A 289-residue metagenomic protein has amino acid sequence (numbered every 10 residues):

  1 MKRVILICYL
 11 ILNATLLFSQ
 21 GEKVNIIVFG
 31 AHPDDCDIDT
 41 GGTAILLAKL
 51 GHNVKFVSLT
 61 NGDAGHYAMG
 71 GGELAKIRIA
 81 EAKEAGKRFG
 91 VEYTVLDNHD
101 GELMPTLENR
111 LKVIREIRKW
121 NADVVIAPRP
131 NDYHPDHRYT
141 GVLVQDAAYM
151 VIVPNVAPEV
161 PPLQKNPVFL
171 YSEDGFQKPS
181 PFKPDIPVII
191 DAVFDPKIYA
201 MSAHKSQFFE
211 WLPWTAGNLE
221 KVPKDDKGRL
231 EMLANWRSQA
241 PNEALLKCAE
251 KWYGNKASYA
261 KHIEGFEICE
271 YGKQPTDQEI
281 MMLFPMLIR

Functional and structural regions predicted by a protein language model:
I5-L16: Bacterial N-terminal signal peptides
F18-W120, V142, M150, V160-P161: Active-site rim/loop-helix segments in enzyme catalytic domains that contact anionic ligands
G62, P130, D174: Flexible loop residues that form catalytic and substrate-binding hotspots at small-molecule/glycan-binding clefts
H66-M69, S180-P184: Short acidic, glycine/proline-rich loop/turn micro-motifs
E116-P162: Active-site adenylate/phosphate-handling loop in enzymes that bind or generate adenylated species
V153-P158, L163-K165, P179-S180, I186-R289: C-terminal accessory domains and tails appended to enzymatic cores
Q164-D174: Extended hydrophobic secondary-structure segments that form protein cores and membrane-embedded regions
